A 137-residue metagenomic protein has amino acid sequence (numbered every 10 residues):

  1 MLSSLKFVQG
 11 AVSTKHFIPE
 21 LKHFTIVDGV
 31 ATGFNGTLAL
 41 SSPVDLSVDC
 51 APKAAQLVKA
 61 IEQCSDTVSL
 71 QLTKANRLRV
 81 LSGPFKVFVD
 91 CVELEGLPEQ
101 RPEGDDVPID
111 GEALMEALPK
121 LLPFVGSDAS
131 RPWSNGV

Functional and structural regions predicted by a protein language model:
M1-V137: Structural preference for solvent-exposed beta-strand-turn elements and adjacent flexible terminal/loop segments within
